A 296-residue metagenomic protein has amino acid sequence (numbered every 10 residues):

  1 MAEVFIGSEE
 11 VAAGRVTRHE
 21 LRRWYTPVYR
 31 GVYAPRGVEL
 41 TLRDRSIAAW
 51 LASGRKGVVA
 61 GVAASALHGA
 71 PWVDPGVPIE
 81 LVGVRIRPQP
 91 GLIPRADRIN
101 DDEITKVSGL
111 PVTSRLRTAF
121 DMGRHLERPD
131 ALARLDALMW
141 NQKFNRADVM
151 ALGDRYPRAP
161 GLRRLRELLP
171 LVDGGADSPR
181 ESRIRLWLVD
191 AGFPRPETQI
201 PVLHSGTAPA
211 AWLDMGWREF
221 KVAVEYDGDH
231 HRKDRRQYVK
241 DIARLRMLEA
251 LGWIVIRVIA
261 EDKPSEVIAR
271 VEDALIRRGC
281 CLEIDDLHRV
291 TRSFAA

Functional and structural regions predicted by a protein language model:
M1-R163, E197, I276-A296: Short gly/ser-rich loop at a beta-strand->alpha-helix junction or flexible surface loop bordering the NTP-binding
E9-R15, R55, A96, M139-A296: Surface segments flanking catalytic/ligand-binding clefts of nucleic-acid enzymes
